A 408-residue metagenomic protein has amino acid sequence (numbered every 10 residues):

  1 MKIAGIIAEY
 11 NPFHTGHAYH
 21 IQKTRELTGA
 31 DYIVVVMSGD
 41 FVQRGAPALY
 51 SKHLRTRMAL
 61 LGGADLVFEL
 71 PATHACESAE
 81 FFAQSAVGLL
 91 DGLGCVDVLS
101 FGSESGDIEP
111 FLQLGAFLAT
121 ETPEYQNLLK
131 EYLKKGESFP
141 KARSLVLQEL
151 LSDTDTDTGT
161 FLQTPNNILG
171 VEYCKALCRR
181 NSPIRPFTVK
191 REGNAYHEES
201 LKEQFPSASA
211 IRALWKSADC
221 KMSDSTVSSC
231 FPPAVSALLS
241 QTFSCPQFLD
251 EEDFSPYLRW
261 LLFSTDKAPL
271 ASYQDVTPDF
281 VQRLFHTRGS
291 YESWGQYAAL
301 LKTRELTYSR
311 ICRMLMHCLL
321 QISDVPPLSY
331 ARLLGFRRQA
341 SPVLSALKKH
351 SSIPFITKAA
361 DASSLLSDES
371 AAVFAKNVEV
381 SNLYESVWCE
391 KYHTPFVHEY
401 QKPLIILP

Functional and structural regions predicted by a protein language model:
M1-R55: N-terminal catalytic cores of NTP/NDP-binding nucleotidyl/phosphoryl-transfer enzymes
A8, V42-Q43, A59, T73-H74 (+1 more regions): Short, contiguous strand/loop micro-motifs
R25, T56-L60, K175-C178, R212: Class I S-adenosyl-L-methionine
R25-E26, L60, V87, D91-G92: Non-catalytic positions within long, well-ordered alpha-helices that form the structural scaffold/packing of enzyme
T28-A30, A64, C95-V96: Short, high-confidence coil segments that cap the C-terminus of an alpha-helix and link into the following beta-strand
L49-H53, L61, C76-Q84: Generic alpha-helical scaffold signal
T56-P71: A glycine-rich helix N-cap at a beta->alpha junction
E69-P408: Active-site cores that bind ATP or allylic diphosphates and position pyrophosphate for catalysis
